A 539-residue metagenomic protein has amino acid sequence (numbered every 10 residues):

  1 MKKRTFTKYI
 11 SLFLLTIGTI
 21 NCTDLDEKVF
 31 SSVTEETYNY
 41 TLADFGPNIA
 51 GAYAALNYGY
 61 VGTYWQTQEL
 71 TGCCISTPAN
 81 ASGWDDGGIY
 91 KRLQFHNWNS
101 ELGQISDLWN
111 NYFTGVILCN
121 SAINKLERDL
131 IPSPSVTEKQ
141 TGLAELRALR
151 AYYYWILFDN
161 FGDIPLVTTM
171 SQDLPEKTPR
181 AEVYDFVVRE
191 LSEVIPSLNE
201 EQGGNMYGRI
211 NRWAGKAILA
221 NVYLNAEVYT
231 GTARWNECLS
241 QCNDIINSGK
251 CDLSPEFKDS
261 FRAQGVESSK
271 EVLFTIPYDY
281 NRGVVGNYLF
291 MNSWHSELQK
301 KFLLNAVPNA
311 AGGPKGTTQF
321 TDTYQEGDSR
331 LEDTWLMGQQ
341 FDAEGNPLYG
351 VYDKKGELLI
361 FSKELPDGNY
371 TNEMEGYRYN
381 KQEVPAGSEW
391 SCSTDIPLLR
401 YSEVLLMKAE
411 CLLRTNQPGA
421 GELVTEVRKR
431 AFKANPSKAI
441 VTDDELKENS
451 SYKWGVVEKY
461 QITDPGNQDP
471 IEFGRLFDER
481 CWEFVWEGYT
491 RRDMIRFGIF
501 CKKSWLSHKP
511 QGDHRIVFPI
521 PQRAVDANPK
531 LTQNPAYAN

Functional and structural regions predicted by a protein language model:
K2-I10: Bacterial N-terminal signal peptides that target proteins for export
G18-N21: C-terminal motif of bacterial Sec signal peptides marking the signal peptidase cleavage site
T23, C481-W482: Low-complexity, Ser/Thr/Pro-rich intrinsically disordered linker/stalk segments at domain junctions
T23-P47, A54-I210, Y223-V228, K381-P397 (+7 more regions): Aromatic-anchored glycine-rich loop motif in surface-exposed flexible loops
A43, I49, Y53, Y58-G62 (+7 more regions): Elongated scaffold/linker segments in the mid-to-C-terminal portions of large proteins
K216-V222: TPR/Sel1-like alpha-solenoid repeat signature
N236-N247, T425-K429: TPR/TPR-like (Sel1-like) alpha-helical repeat modules
G265-S268, D469, V485: Extracellular/periplasmic catalytic domains that process cell-envelope and extracellular macromolecules
